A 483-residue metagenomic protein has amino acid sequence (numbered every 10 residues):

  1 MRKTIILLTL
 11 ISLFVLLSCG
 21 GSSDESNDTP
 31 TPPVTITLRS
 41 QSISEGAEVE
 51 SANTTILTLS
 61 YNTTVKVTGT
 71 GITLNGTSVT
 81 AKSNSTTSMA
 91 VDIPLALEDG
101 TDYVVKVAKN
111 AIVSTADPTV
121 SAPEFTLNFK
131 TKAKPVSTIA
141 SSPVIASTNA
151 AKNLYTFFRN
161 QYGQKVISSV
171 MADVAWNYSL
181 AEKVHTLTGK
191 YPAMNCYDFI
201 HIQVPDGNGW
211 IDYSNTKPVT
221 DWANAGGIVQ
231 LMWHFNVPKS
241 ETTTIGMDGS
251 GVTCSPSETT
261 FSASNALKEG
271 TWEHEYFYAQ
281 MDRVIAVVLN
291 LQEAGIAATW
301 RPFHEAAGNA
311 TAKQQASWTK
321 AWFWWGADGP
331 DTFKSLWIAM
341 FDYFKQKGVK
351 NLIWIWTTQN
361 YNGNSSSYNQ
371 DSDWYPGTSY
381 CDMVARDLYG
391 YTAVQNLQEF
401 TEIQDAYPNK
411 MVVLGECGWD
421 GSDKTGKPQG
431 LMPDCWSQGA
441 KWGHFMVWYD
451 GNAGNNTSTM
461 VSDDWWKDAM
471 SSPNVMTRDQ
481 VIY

Functional and structural regions predicted by a protein language model:
V15-S18: C-terminal motif of bacterial Sec signal peptides marking the signal peptidase cleavage site
D24-G71, P123-P135: N-terminal non-catalytic regions of secreted/periplasmic and cell-surface proteins
N53-I72, S88-F125: Extracytoplasmic/surface-exposed domains of secreted proteins that mediate cell-envelope carbohydrate/peptidoglycan
T131-I200, P205, G209-D212, P433 (+1 more regions): N-terminal module-boundary/linker segments of secreted carbohydrate-active enzymes
V166-M171, M411-Y483: Substrate-binding cleft of secreted/luminal carbohydrate-active enzymes
S169-M171, R301-H304, W337-N369, M411-S422: Aromatic-lined carbohydrate-recognition surfaces of secreted/lumenal glycan-active proteins
Y197, Q370-V394, W448: Aromatic- and acid-rich polysaccharide-binding/catalytic face of secreted or lumenal carbohydrate-active enzymes
V204-V349: Substrate-binding cleft of extracellular glycoside hydrolase catalytic domains
